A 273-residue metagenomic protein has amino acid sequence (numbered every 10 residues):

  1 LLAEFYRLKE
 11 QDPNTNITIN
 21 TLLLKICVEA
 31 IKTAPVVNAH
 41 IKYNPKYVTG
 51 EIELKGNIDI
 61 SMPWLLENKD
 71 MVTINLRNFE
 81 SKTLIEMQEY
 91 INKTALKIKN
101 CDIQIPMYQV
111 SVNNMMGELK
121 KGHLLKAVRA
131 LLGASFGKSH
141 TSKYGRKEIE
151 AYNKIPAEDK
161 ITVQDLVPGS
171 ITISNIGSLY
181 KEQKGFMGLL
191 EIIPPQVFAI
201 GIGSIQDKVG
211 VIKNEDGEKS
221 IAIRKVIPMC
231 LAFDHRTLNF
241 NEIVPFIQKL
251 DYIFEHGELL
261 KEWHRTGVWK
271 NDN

Functional and structural regions predicted by a protein language model:
L1-N273: C-terminal catalytic/motor cores of large multi-domain enzyme assemblies
